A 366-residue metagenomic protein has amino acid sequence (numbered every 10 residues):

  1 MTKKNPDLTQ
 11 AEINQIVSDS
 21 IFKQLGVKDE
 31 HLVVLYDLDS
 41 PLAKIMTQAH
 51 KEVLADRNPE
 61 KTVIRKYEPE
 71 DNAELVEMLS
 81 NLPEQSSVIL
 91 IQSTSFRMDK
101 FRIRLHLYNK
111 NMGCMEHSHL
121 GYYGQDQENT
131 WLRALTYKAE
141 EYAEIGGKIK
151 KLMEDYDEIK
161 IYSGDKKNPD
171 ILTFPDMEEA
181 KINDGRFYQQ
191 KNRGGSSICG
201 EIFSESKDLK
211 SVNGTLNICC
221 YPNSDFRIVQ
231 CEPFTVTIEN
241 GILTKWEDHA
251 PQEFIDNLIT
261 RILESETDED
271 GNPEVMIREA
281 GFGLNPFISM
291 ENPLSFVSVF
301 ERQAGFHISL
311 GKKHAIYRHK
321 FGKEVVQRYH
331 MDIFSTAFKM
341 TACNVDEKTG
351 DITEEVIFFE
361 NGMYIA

Functional and structural regions predicted by a protein language model:
M1-F226, C231, E239, T341-A366: Active-site bordering "gate/hinge" segments that shape substrate access to catalytic or cofactor-binding pockets
L38, D165, E178, C220-P222 (+4 more regions): A broadly conserved detector of short glycine/acidic/proline-rich loop/turn motifs that flank catalytic sites and bind
H50-E52, H106, N192, F234 (+4 more regions): Generic alpha-helical propensity signal that fires on short helical segments and nearby coil/disordered stretches
R57-K61, V88, G113-E116, A139-E141 (+5 more regions): Glycine-rich loops and low-complexity Gly/Arg-rich segments that provide flexible linkers or classic glycine-based
E154, L209-S211, D270-V275, E301-Q303 (+1 more regions): A generic structural signal for short, non-catalytic loop/turn and secondary-structure boundary residues
V229, K245-H319: Dual-mode signal for accessory low-complexity, basic/Gly-rich regions
E232-E247: Active-site and channel-lining beta-strand-loop segments that bind or position nucleotide-derived/phosphorylated
G305-A366: Intrinsically disordered terminal and processing segments
